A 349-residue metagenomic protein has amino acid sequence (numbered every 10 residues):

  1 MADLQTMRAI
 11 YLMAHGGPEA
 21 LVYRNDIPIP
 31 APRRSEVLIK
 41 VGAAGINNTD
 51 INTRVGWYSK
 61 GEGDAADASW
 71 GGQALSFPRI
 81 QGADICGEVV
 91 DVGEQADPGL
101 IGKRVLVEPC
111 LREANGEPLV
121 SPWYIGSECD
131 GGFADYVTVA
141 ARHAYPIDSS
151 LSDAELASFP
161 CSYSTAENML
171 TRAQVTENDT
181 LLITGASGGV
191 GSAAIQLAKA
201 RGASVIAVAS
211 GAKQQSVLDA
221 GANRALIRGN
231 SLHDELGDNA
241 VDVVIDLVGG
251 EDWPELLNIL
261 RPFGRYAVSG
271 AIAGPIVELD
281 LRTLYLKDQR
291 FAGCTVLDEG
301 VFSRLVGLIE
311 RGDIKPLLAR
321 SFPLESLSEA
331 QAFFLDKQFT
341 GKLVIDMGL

Functional and structural regions predicted by a protein language model:
A2-Q5, M13, N168, E299-L349: C-terminal hydrophobic helical "lid"/dimerization subdomain of Rossmann-like NAD(P)H-dependent oxidoreductases
P28-G45, S59-L111, D148-S150: Glycine-rich beta-strand-centered segment in the early N-terminal region that forms part of a ligand/cofactor-binding
G71-L75, E108-G185: NAD(P)H dinucleotide-binding glycine-rich loop of Rossmann-like/cofactor-binding domains, especially the beta1-alpha1
G93, P109-C110, G185, A209 (+1 more regions): Conserved "cap/hinge" positions at secondary-structure junctions
S121-P122, E251-L317, D346-L349: Glycine-rich phosphate-binding loop and adjacent beta-alpha segment of Rossmann(oid) nucleotide-cofactor-binding
T165, G189-V190, K213, E251: Hydrophobic/small residue at the entry helix of a nucleotide-binding pocket
T180-I183, K199-D252: Adenosine-nucleotide cofactor-binding segment
S187, I195: N-terminal Rossmann NAD(P)H-binding glycine-rich loop of SDR-like oxidoreductase domains
